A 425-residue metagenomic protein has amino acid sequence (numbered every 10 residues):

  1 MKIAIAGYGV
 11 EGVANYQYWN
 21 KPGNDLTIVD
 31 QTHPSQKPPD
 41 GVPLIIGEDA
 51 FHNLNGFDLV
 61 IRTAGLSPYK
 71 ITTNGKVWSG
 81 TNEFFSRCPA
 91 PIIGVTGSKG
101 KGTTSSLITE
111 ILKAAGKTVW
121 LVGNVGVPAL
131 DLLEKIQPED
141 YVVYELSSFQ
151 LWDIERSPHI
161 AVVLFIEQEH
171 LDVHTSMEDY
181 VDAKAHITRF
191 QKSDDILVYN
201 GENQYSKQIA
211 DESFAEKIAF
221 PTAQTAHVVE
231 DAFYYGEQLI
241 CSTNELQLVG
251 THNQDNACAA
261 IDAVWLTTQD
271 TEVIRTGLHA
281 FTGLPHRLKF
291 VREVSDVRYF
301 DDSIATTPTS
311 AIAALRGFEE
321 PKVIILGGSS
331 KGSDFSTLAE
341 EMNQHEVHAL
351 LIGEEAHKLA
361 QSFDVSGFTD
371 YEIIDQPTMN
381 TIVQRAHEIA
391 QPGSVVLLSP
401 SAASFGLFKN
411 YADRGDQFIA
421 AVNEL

Functional and structural regions predicted by a protein language model:
M1-G94, I108, A115, H279 (+2 more regions): Short, basic phosphate-binding NTP loop
I3-N15, T27-P34, L284, S303-D375 (+2 more regions): Active-site beta-alpha connecting loops in nucleotide-dependent enzymes
Y18, T118, L246-V347: Nucleotide phosphate-binding/pyrophosphate-handling subdomain across enzymes that bind or process nucleotide phosphates
W19, V60, V95, N124 (+10 more regions): Residue-level signal for inorganic ion chemistry
D25-L26, G56-L59, T118-V119, E139 (+4 more regions): Short active-site oxyanion
L26-D30, W120-L121, V143, A219 (+1 more regions): Short beta-strand "acidic-cap" motif of Rossmann-like dinucleotide-binding folds
P39-E48, F57, N74-S79, A90-I93 (+3 more regions): Active-site regions of enzymes building and remodeling cell-envelope glycoconjugates
F51-L59, A64, P68-G201, Y205-A215 (+3 more regions): Phosphate-binding loop of NTP-binding sites
